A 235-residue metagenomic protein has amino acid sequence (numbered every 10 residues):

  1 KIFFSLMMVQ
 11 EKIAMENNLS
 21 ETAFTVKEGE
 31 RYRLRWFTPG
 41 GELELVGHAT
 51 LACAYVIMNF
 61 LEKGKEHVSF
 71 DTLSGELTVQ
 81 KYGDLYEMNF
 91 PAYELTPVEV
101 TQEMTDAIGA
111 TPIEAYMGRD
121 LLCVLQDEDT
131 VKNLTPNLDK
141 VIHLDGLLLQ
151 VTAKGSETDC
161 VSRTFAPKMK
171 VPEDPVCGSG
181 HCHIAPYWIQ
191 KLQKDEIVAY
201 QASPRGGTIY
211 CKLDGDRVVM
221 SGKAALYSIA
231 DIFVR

Functional and structural regions predicted by a protein language model:
K1-V46, L51-R235: Active-site proximal loop and beta-alpha junction motif in alpha/beta enzyme cores
